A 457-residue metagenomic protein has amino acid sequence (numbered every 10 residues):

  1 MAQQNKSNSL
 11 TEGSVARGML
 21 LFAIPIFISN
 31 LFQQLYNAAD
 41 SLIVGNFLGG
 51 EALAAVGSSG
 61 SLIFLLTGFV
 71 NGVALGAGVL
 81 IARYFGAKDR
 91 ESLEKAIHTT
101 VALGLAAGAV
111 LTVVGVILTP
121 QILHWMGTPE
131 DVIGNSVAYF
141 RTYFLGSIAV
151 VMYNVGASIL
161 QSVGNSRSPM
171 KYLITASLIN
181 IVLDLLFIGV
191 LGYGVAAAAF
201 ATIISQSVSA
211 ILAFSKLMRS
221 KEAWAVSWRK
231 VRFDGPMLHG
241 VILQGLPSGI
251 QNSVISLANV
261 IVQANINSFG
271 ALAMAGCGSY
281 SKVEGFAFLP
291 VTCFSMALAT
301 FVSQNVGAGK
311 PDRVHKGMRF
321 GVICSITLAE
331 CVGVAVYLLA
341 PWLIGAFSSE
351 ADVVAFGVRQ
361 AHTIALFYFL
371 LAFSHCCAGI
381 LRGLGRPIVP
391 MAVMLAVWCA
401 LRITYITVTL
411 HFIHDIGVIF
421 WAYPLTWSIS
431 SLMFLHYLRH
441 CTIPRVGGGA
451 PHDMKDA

Functional and structural regions predicted by a protein language model:
M1-A23, I81-I148, V190-L246, V302-F367 (+1 more regions): Short alpha-helical transmembrane segments in multi-pass integral membrane proteins
E12, A16-L35, A39, L62-F69 (+7 more regions): Residue-level signal for short hydrophobic patches within transmembrane helices of multi-pass membrane transporters
L21-D40, T142, Y153, A176 (+4 more regions): Transmembrane helical elements of multi-pass membrane transporters/channels
I26, N30, L42, V79 (+15 more regions): Transmembrane alpha-helix boundary and packing residues in multipass membrane permease domains and related
L31, L35-A54, L123-E130, L186-Y193 (+5 more regions): Helix-terminus/linker motif at the lipid-water interface of multi-pass membrane proteins
G50-S61, F140, A199, A271-F286 (+2 more regions): Small-residue hotspots at the loop-to-helix junctions and early N-terminal turns of transmembrane alpha-helices
L53-V113, V150-P169, Q263, G276-A340 (+1 more regions): Small-residue-rich hydrophobic transmembrane alpha-helices
A74, T142-Q161, P169-S177, A198-I211 (+4 more regions): Short runs within selected transmembrane alpha-helices of multi-pass transporters and secretion channels
